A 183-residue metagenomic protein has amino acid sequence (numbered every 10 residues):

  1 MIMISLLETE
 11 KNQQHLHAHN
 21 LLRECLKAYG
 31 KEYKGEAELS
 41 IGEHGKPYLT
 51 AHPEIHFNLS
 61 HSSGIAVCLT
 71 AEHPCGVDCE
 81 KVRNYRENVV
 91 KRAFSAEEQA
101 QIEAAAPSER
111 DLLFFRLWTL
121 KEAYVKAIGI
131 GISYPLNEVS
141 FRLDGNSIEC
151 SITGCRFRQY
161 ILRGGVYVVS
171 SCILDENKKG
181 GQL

Functional and structural regions predicted by a protein language model:
M1-L183: Core catalytic alpha/beta fold that binds nucleotide/phospho-ligands
